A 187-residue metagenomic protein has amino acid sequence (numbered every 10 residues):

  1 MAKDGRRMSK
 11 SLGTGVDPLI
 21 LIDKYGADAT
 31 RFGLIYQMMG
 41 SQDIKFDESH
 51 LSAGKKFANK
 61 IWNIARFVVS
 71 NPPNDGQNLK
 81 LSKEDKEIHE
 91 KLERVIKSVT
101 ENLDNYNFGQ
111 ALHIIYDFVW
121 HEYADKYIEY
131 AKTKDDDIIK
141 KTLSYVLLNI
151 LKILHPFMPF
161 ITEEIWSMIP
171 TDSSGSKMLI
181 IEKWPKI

Functional and structural regions predicted by a protein language model:
M1-L81, S174-G175, L179: Catalytic adenosine-cofactor/nucleotide-binding cores of aminoacyl-tRNA synthetases and other
G5, Y123, P159: Hydrophobic, well-ordered secondary-structure elements that form the walls of internal hydrophobic environments
A29-Q37, A65-V68, I115-V119, Y127 (+2 more regions): Short alpha-helical scaffolding segments that buttress acidic/His motifs in well-ordered protein cores
I35, D75-T100, I128-I187: Acidic, turn-prone loop/beta-hairpin segments
K45-S49, I114-I115, I138-I139, W166-M168: Composition- and surface-driven signal marking solvent-exposed, interaction-prone regions in large proteins
K56-V69, D85-V95, L112-K132: Core structural elements
L103-Q110: Short helix-adjacent coil turns
